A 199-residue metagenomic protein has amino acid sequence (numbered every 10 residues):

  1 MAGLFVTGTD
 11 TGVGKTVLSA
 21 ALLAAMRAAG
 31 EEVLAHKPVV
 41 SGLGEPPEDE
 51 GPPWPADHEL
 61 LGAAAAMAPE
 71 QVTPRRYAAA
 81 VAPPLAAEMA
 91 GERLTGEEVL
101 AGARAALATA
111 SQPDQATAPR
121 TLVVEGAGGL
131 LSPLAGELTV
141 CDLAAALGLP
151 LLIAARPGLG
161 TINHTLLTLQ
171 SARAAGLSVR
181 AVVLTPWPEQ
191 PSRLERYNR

Functional and structural regions predicted by a protein language model:
M1-A2, A29-E32, A66-A68, A118-R120 (+2 more regions): Short coil/turn connectors at secondary-structure junctions
G3, V17-E97, R104-T109: N-terminal phosphate/diphosphate-binding loop that engages ATP/GTP or pyrophosphate donors across diverse enzyme folds
V6-T7: Hydrophobic anchor at the beta1->P-loop junction of P-loop NTPases
D10, K15, D57, E125: Acidic active-site catalytic centers that drive phospho-/nucleotidyl reactions and related ester hydrolyses
G12, P113, G126-R199: Conserved catalytic-core segment of NTP-binding enzymes
L18-A21, A56, A101, T139 (+2 more regions): Short Gly/charged-rich anion-binding patches and loops
A35-K37, V123-E125, V182: Short beta-strand segments at enzyme active-site cores
V99, A103-A110, P119-A135: Switch II (G3) loop of P-loop NTPases
